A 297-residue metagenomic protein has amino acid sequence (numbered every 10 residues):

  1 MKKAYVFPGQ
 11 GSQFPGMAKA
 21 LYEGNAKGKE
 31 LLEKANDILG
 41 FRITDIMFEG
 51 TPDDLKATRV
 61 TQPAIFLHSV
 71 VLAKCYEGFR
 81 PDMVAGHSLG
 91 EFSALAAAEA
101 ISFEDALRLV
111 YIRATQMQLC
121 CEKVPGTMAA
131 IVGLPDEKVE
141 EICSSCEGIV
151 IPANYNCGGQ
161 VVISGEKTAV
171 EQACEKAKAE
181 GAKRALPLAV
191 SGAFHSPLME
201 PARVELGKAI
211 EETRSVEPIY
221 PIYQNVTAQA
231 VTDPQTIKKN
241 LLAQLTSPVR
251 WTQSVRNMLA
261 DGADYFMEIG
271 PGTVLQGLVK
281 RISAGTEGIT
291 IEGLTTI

Functional and structural regions predicted by a protein language model:
M1-K138, R184, L188, Y265-T295: FabD-like malonyl-/acyl-CoA
Q10-S12, L39, A98-T246: Alpha/beta catalytic cores of group-transfer enzymes, especially the acyltransferase/condensing modules of polyketide
K27, H68, A169, E205 (+1 more regions): Charged catalytic carboxylate motif
T61-P63, A193, P248: Glycine-rich phosphate/pyrophosphate-binding beta-alpha loops
E77, K178, L259-A260: Non-catalytic positions within long, well-ordered alpha-helices that form the structural scaffold/packing of enzyme
S88, R214, G262: Conserved functional loop/turn residues at catalytic and ligand-binding sites
S247-A263: A short, acidic, amphipathic alpha-helical segment used as a generic capping/interface helix at domain edges
